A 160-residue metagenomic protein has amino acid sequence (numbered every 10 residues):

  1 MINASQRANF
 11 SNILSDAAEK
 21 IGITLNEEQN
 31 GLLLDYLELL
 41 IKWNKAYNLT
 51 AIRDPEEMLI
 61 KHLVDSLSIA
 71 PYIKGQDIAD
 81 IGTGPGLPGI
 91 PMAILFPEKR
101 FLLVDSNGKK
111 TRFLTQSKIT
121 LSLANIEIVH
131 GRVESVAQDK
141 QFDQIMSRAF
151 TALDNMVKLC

Functional and structural regions predicted by a protein language model:
M1-G75, A79, K109-R112, Q116-I126: Class I SAM-dependent transferase core
E19-I23, P97, Q141: A broad detector of the eukaryotic-type serine/threonine protein kinase catalytic domain
D54-E57, L63-V64, L95, Q138 (+1 more regions): Short capping/connector residues at structural and topological boundaries
I81-T83: Conserved beta-strand/loop positions that form the S-adenosyl-L-methionine
P85-E98, K158: Conserved SAM-binding loop of SAM-dependent methyltransferases across substrates and taxa, primarily the Class I
E98-L102, S106-C160: S-adenosylmethionine
